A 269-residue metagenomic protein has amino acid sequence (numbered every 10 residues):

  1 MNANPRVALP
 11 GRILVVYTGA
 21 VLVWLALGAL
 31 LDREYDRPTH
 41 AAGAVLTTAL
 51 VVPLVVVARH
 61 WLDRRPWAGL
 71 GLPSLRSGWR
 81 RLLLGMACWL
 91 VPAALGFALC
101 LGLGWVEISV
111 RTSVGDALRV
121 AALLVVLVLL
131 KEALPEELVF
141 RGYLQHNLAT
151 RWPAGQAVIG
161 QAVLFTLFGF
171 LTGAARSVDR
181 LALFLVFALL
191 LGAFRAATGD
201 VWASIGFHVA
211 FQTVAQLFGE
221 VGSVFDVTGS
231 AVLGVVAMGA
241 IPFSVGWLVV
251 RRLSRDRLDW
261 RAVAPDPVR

Functional and structural regions predicted by a protein language model:
R12-V16, A20-L62, R80-G85, L123 (+1 more regions): Alpha-helical transmembrane segments in multi-pass membrane proteins
A20-L27, L90-A98, A162-L171, V209-E220: Aromatic-anchored segments of alpha-helical transmembrane domains
L27-A42, W67-P135, Q145, T150: Juxtamembrane helix-loop-helix connectors linking adjacent transmembrane helices in multi-pass membrane enzymes
E34-P38, G169-V178, V224-T228: Membrane-interface helix caps and helix-loop-helix hairpins in membrane proteins
V45, V110-V125, A174-L183, T228-A237: Juxtamembrane helix-entry segments on the extracytoplasmic side of multipass membrane proteins
W61, V209-R269: C-terminal membrane module of polytopic membrane proteins
P135-G160, A196-D200: Membrane-interface helix/loop boundary segments of multi-pass membrane proteins
D179-L233: Functionally important transmembrane alpha-helices
